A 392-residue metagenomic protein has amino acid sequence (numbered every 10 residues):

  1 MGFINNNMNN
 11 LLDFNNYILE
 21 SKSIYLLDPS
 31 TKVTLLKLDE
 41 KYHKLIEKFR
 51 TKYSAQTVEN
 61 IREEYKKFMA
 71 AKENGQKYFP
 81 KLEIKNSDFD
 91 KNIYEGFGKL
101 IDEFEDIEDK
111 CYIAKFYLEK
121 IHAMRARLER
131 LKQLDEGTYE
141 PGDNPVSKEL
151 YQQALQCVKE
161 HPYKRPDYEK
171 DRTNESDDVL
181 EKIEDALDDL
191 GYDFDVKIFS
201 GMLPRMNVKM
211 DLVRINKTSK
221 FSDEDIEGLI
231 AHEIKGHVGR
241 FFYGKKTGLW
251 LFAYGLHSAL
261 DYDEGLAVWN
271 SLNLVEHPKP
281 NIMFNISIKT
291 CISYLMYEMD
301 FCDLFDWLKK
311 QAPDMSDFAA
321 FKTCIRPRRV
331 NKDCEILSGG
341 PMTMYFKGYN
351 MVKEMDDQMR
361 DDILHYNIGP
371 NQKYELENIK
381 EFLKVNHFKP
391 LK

Functional and structural regions predicted by a protein language model:
G2-Q152, K392: N-terminal low-structure segments adjacent to metalloprotease catalytic domains across cellular compartments
F68, E224, G239-D263: Post-HEXXH active-site segment of zinc metalloproteases
I101-F221: Contiguous, non-catalytic segments that form substrate-binding/exosite surfaces or channel walls
T138-G142, T247-L249, I282-M283: Short, glycine/acidic-rich hinge or "gate" loops at secondary-structure transitions that mediate conformational
M206-L212, G239-Y243, A319-C324: Active-site-adjacent bridging/hinge elements
D223-G239: Short alpha-helix carrying the canonical HExxH Zn2+-binding catalytic motif
A253-M296, G348: Post-HExxH zinc-binding segment in Zn-dependent metallohydrolases
N281-K392: Conserved alpha-helical "signature site" that marks functionally important helical segments or helix/loop junctions
